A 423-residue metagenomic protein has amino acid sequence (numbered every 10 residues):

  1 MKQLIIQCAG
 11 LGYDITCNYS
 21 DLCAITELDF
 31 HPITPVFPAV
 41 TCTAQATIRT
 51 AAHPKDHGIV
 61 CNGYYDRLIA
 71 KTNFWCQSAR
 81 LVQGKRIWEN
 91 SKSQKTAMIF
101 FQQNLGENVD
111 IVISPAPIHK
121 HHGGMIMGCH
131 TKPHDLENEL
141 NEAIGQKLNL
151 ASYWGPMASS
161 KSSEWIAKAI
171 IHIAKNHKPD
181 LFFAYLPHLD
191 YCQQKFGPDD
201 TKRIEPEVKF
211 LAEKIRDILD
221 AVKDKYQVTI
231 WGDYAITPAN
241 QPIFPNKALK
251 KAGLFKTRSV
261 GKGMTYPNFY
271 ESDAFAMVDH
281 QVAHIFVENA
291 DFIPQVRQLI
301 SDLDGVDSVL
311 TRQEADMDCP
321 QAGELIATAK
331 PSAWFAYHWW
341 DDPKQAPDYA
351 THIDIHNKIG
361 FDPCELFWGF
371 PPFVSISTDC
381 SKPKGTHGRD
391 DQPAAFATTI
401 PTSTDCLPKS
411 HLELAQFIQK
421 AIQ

Functional and structural regions predicted by a protein language model:
K2-T16, I48, S91, D180-P187 (+6 more regions): Beta-strand elements within well-structured catalytic alpha/beta cores of enzymes that handle phosphate/sulfate esters
G10-Y13, A39, P54, Q102-G106 (+4 more regions): Short, solvent-exposed loop/turn segments at secondary-structure junctions
T16-D56, A97: Short, structured active-site-proximal loop/turn typified by the sulfatase FGly-forming signature C/S-X-P-X-R
S20-C23, V112-A116, G197-T201, P242-L249 (+1 more regions): Short secondary-structure boundary/capping segments
H31-T34, A39-V40, N62-K85, E89 (+1 more regions): Secreted, luminal/periplasmic, and some membrane-associated catalytic domains that remodel anionic oxygen-ester
A52-D199, E207, E271-M277, Q281-E288 (+4 more regions): His/Asp/Glu-rich, glycine-adjacent segments that coordinate divalent cations and/or stabilize oxyanion chemistry on
S78, T201-E205, P401-K409: Short, flexible active-site recognition loops that position polar ligands and cofactors
W339-Q416: Low-complexity, glycine/alanine/valine/leucine- and proline-rich hydrophobic stretches
